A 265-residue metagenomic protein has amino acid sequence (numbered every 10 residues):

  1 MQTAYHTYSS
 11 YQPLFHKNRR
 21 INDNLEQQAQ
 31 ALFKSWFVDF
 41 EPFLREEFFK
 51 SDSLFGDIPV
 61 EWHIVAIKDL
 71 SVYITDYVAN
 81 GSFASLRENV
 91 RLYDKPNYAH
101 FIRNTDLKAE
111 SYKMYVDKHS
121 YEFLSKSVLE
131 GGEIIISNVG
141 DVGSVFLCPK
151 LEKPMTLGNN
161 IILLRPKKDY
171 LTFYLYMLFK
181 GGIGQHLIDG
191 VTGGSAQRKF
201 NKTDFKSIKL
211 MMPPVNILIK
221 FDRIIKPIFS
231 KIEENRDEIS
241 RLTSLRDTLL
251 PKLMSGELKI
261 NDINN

Functional and structural regions predicted by a protein language model:
M1-W36, F43-S85, S207, M211 (+2 more regions): Non-catalytic DNA-recognition/assembly elements of restriction-modification systems
D52, K68-R91, H100-G131: Sequence-specific dsDNA recognition surfaces
R103-N104, F123-G184, D189-T203: A short beta-sheet element
H119-E122, L151, L164-P166, M212-V215 (+1 more regions): Short, contiguous acidic/charged loop-to-helix segments that flank catalytic cores in large enzymes
I188, N261-D262: Short, hydrophobic secondary-structure boundary micro-motifs
